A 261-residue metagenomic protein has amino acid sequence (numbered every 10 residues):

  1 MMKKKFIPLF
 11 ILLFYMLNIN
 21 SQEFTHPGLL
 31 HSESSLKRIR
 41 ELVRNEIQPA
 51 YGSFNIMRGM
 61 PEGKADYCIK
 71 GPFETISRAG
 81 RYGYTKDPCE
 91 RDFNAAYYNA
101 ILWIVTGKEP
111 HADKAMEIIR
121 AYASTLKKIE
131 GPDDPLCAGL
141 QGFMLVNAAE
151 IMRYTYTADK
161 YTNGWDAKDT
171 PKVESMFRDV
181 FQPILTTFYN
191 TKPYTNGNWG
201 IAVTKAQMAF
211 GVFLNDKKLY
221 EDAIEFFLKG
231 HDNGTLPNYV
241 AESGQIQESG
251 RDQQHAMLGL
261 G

Functional and structural regions predicted by a protein language model:
M1-E23: Bacterial Sec-dependent N-terminal signal peptides
S21-P193, I201, K205, E225-L228 (+1 more regions): Extracellular glycan-targeting catalytic surfaces
I104-G107, G211-N215: Hydrophobic/aromatic side-chain positions at a characteristic register within alpha-helices of tetratricopeptide repeats
Y194, A209, K217: Ligand/cofactor pocket segment of small-molecule handling proteins
T195-A202, V212, H255: His-enriched metal-coordination microenvironments in redox/metal-binding proteins
V212-G261: Long, repeat-rich segments with strong aromatic
